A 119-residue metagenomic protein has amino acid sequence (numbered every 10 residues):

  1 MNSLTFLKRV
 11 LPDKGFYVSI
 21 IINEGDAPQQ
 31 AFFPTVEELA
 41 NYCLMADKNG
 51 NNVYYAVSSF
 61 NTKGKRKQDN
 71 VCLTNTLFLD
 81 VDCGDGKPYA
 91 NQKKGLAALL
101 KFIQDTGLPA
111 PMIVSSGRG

Functional and structural regions predicted by a protein language model:
M1-T76, G86-Y89: DNA replication initiation on ssDNA origins
V18, P109-M112: Short secondary-structure junctions
N49, D105-T106: Short, solvent-exposed loop/edge-beta patches enriched in aromatic
L77-L79, G119: Short cationic amphipathic helices and targeting signals
L79, L108-P109: Catalytic residues for metal-mediated phosphoryl-transfer on nucleic acids/nucleotides
V81-C83: Short beta-strand-to-loop capping motifs
D85-I103: A short, contiguous, amphipathic alpha-helix enriched in charged residues
I113-G119: Short, conserved phosphate-binding/catalytic loop or strand-edge motifs used in phosphoryl-/nucleotidyl-transfer
